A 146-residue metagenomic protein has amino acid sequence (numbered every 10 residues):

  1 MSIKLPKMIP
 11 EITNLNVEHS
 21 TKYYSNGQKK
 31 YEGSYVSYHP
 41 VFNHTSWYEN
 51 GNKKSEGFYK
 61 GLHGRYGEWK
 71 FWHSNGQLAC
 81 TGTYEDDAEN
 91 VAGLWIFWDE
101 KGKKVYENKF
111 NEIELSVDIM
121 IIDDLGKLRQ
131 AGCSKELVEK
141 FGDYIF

Functional and structural regions predicted by a protein language model:
M1-F146: Glycine/tyrosine- and acidic-biased, solvent-exposed loop/turn segments at the edges of beta-strands
